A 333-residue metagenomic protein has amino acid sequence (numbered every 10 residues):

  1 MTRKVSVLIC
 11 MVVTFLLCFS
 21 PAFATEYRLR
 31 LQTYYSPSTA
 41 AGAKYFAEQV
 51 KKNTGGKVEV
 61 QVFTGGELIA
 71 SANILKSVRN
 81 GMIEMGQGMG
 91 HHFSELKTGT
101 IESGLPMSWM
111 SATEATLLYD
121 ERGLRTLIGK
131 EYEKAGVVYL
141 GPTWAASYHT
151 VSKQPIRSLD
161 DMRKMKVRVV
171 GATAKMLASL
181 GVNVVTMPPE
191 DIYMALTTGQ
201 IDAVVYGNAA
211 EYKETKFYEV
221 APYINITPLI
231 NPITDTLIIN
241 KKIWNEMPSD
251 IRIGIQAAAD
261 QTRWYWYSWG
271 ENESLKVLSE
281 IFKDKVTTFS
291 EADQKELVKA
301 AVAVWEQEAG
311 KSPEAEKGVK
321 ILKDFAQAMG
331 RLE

Functional and structural regions predicted by a protein language model:
M1-I9: Bacterial N-terminal signal peptides that target proteins for export
K4-V5, T14, Y27: Absolute N-terminal positional cue centered near the fourth residue
I9-C18: Bacterial N-terminal signal peptides
A24-A115, R125-E333: N-terminal secretory/targeting leader peptides
Y119-D120: Helix-boundary and loop/linker segments of multi-pass membrane transporters
